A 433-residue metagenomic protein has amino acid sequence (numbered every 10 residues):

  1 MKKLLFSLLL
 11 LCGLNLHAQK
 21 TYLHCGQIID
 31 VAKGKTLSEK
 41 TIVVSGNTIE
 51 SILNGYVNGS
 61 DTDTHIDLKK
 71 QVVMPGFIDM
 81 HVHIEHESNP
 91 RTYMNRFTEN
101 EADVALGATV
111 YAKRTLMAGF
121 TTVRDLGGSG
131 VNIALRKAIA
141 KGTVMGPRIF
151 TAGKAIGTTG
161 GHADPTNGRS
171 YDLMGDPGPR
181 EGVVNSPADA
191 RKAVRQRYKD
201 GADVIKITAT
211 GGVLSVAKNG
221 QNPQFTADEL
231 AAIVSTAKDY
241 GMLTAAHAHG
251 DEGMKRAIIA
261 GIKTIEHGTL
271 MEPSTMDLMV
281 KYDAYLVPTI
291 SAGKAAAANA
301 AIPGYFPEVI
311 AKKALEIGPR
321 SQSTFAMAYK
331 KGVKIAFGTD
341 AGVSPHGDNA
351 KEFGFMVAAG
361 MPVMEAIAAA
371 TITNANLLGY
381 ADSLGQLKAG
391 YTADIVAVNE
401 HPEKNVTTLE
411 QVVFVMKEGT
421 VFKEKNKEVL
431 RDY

Functional and structural regions predicted by a protein language model:
I28, K33-M74: Histidine-rich, glycine-flanked metal-binding segment
Q71-K141, T159-T166, D228, E252 (+1 more regions): Metal-associated gating/positioning segment near the N- to mid-region
H86-V104, K113, T159-G178, V213-T226 (+1 more regions): Active-site gating loops and adjacent loop-to-helix segments of metal-dependent hydrolytic enzymes
S88-T92, H162, V216-A217, M254-A260 (+5 more regions): Histidine/acidic-residue-rich catalytic or RNA/ligand-binding cores of hydrolases and nuclease-related proteins
R96, D239, L243, E308-V309 (+1 more regions): His/Asp/Glu-enriched, well-ordered alpha-helical/loop segment that forms or immediately abuts the divalent-metal
T109-N132, M145-A155, A202-S215, L243 (+2 more regions): Divalent metal-dependent hydrolysis catalytic cores, especially in the metallo-beta-lactamase
D189-L286, E316-I335: Histidine/acidic residue-rich metal-binding segments in metalloenzymes
A370-I372, N376, A389-Y433: C-terminal cap of metal-dependent C-N hydrolases
